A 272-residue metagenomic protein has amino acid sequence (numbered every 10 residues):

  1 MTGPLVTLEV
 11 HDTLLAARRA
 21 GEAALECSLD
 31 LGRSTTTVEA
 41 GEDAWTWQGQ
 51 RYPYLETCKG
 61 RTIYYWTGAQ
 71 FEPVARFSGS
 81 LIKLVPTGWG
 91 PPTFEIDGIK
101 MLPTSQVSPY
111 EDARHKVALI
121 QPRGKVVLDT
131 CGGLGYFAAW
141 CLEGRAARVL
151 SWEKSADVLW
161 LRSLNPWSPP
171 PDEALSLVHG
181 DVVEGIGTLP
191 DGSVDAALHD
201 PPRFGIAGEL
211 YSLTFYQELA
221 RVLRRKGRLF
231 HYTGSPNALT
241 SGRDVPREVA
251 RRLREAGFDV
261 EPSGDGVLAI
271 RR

Functional and structural regions predicted by a protein language model:
M1-G88: N-terminal auxiliary segments of SAM/dcSAM-dependent transferases
V107-K125: Conserved alpha-helix/loop element of class I SAM-dependent methyltransferases that forms part of the SAM/SAH-binding
R123-L134: Conserved class I S-adenosyl-L-methionine
L134-A146: Conserved SAM-binding loop of SAM-dependent methyltransferases across substrates and taxa, primarily the Class I
W152-D191: S-adenosyl-L-methionine
Y211-R225: A short glycine-rich, Lys/Arg-flanked "PGG" loop and its adjoining helix->strand segment in the class I
K226-G234: Conserved beta-strand signature within the Rossmann-like core of class I S-adenosyl-L-methionine
S235-R272: Class I S-adenosyl-L-methionine
